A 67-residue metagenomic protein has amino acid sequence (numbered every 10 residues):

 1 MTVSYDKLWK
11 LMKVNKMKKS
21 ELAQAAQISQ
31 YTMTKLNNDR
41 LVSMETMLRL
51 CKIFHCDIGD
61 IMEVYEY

Functional and structural regions predicted by a protein language model:
D6-A25: Short basic helix-loop element that most often maps to the first helix and adjoining turn of HTH DNA-binding modules
K13, Q27, N38, E66: Residue-level detection of the helix-turn-helix DNA-binding "recognition helix"
K18, S43-T46, D57: Residues that mark the N-terminal boundary/hinge immediately upstream of a DNA-recognition element
S20, Y31, G59: Key DNA-contact positions within bacterial/archaeal DNA-binding proteins
I28-V42: Recognition helix of helix-turn-helix/homeodomain-like DNA-binding domains that insert into the DNA major groove
D39-K52: Short, basic-rich loop-to-helix N-cap that marks the start of a DNA-contacting helix
H55-Y67: Short C-terminal boundary/hinge segments that cap the last helix of small helical domains
